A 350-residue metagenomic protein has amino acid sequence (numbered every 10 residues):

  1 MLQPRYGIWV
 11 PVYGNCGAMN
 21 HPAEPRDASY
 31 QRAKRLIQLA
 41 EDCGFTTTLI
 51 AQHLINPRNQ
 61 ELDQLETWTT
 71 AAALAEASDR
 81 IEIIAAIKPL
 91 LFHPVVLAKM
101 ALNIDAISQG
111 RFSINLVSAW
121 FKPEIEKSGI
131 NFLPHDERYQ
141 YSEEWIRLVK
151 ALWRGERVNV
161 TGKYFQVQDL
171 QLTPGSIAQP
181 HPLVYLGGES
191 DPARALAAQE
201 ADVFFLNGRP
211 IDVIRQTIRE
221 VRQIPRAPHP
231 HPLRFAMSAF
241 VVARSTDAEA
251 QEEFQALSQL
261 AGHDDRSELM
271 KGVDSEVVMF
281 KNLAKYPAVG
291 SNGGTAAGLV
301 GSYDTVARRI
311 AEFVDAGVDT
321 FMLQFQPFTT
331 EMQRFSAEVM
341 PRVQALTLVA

Functional and structural regions predicted by a protein language model:
M1-A77, T161, Q179-P182, K281: N-terminal beta1-alpha1-beta2 module of alpha/beta enzyme domains
L2-P4, I8-V12, D42, S128 (+3 more regions): An alpha-helical appendage that flanks or caps ligand/catalytic pockets
P4-I8, T48-I50, E82-A85, F112-L116 (+4 more regions): Hydrophobic faces of well-ordered beta-strands that scaffold small-molecule active sites in alpha/beta enzyme cores
C16-Q31, A86-V95, A178-E189, V241-R244 (+1 more regions): Active-site mouth loops of central-metabolism enzymes
A40, G44, L74, I104 (+7 more regions): Conserved, mostly hydrophobic/aromatic
E61-I84, Y141-W145, Q333-A350: Alpha-helix-loop-beta-strand connector modules within alpha/beta enzyme cores
A77-R80, S108, Q199-F205, G317: Glycine-enriched alpha-helix->loop->beta-strand junction motifs that scaffold or abut catalytic
V95-Q109, S113: Active-site-proximal alpha-helical scaffold in enzymes
